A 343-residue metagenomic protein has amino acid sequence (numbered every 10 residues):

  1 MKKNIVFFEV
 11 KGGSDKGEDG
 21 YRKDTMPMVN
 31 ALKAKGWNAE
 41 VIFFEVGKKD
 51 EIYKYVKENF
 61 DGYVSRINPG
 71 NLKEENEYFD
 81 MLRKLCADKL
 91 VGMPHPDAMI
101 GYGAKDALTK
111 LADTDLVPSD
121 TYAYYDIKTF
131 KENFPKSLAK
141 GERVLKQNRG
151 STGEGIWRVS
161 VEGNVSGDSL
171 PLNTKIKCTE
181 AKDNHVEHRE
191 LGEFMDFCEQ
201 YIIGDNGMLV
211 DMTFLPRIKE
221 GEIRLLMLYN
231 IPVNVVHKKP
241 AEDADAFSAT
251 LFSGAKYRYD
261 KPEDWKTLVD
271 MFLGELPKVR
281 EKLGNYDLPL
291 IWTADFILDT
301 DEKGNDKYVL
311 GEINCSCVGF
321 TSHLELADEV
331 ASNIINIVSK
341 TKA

Functional and structural regions predicted by a protein language model:
M1-V6: Extreme N-terminal starter segment of soluble prokaryotic enzymes
G12-N133: Conserved N-proximal alpha/beta basic substrate-recognition cap immediately N-terminal to, or forming the N-lobe
Y63-R66, V144, V210: Structural motif
L72-K73, P94-T114, D120-Y122, I127-E132 (+4 more regions): Domain-scale recognition of functional cores that engage charged ligands
L116, I218-E220, Y229-V233, D287-P289 (+1 more regions): Coil-to-beta-strand transition motifs
V144, L226, D295-D299: Conserved protein-kinase catalytic-loop segment immediately C-terminal to the catalytic Asp of the HRD motif
E154, R158-T267, M271-E281, V309: Phosphate-binding site of ATP-dependent enzymes
E263-T267, E281-T293, I297-A343: C-terminal active-site "lid" helix and adjoining low-complexity regulatory extension at the edge of ATP-using catalytic
